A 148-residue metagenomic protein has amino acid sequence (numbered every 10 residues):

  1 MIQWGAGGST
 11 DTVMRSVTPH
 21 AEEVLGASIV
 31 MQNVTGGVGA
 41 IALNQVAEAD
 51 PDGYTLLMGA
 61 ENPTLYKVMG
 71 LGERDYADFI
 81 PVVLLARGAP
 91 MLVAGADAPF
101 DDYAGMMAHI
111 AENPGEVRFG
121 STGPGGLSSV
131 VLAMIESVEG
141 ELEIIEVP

Functional and structural regions predicted by a protein language model:
M1-I2, V30-Q32, V117, P148: Short pre-catalytic strand/loop immediately N-terminal to key active-site residues, enriched for Gly-Thr
M1-M14, T35-V38, G120-L127: Extracytoplasmic "Venus flytrap"
M14, L43, L56, L132: Short-chain dehydrogenase/reductase
S16-H20, I41-Q45: Active-site pre-lysine segment of PLP-dependent enzymes
A21, E48-Y54, V68-P148: Hinge/capping helix and adjacent helix->loop/strand transition within the periplasmic-binding protein
G26-N44: Early extracytoplasmic/lumenal segment of secretory-pathway proteins
M58-P63: Beta->alpha turn/N-cap motifs
